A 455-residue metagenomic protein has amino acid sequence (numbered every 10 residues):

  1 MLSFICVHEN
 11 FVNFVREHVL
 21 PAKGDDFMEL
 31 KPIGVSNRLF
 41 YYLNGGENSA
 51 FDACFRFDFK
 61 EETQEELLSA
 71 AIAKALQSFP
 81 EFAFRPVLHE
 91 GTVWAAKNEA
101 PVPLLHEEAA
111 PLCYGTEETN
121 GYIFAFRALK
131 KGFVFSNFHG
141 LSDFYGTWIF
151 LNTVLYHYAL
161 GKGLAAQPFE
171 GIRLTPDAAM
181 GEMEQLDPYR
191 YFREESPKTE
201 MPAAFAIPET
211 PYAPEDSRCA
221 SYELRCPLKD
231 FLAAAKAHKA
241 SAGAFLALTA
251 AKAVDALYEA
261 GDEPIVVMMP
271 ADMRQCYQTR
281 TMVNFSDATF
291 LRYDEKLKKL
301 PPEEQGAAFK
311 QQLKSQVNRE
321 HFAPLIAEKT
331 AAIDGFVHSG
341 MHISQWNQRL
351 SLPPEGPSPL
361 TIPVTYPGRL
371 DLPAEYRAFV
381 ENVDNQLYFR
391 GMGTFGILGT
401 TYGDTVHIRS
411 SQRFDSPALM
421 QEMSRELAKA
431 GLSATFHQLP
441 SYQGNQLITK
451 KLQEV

Functional and structural regions predicted by a protein language model:
V12-F27: Short, Lys/Arg-enriched N-terminal segments with co-localized hydrophobic residues within the first ~10-30 amino acids
G24-T92, E99-A125, A256-V455: Acyl-thioester-dependent acyl-group transfer interface
D25-N37, R56, L141-I149, T153-A233 (+1 more regions): Non-catalytic, low-complexity flexible loops and terminal extensions
K60-L76, S136-N152, S221-E259, V364 (+2 more regions): Acyl activation and transfer enzymes in specialized metabolism, enriched for ANL adenylate-forming modules
E117-L160, E170, L174-E182, T400-L419: Histidine-centered acyl-transfer/condensation active-site motif and its immediate structural neighborhood
